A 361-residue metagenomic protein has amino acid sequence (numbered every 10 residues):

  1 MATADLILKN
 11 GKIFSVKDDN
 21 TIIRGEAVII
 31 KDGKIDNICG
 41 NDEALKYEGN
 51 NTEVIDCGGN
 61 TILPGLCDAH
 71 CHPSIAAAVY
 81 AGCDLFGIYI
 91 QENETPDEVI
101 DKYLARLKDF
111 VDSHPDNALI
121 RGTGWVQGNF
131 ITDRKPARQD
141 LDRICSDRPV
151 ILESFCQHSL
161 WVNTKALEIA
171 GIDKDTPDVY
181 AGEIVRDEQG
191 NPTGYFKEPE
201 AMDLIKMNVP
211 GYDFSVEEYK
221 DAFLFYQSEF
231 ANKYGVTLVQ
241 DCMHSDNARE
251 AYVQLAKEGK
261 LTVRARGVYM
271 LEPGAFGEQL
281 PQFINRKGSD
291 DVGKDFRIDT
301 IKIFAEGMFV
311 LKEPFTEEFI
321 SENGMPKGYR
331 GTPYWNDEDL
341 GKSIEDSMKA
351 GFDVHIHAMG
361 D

Functional and structural regions predicted by a protein language model:
T3-K9, F14, N20-Q282, D299 (+1 more regions): Divalent metal-binding segments
L255-G259, R286-G293: Acidic (Asp/Glu)-rich catalytic clusters
